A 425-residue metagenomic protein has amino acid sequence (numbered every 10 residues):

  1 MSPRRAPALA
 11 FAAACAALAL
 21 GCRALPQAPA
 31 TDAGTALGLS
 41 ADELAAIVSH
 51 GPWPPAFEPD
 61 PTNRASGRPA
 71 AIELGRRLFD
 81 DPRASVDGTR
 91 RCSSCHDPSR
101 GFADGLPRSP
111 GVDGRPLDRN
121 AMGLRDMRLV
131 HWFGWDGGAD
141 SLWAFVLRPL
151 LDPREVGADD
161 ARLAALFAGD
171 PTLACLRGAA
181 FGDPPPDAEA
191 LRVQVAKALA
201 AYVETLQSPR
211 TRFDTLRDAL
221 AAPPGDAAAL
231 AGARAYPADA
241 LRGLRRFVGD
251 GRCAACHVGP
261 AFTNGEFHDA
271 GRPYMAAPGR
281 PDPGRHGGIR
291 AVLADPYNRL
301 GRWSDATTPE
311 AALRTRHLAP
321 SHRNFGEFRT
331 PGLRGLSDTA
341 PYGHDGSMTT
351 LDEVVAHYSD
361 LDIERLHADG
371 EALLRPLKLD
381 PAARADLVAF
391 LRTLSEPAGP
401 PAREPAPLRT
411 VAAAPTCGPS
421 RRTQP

Functional and structural regions predicted by a protein language model:
P3, P7, A19-P425: Periplasmic c-type cytochrome electron-transfer domains
P7-C15: Sec-dependent N-terminal signal peptides
